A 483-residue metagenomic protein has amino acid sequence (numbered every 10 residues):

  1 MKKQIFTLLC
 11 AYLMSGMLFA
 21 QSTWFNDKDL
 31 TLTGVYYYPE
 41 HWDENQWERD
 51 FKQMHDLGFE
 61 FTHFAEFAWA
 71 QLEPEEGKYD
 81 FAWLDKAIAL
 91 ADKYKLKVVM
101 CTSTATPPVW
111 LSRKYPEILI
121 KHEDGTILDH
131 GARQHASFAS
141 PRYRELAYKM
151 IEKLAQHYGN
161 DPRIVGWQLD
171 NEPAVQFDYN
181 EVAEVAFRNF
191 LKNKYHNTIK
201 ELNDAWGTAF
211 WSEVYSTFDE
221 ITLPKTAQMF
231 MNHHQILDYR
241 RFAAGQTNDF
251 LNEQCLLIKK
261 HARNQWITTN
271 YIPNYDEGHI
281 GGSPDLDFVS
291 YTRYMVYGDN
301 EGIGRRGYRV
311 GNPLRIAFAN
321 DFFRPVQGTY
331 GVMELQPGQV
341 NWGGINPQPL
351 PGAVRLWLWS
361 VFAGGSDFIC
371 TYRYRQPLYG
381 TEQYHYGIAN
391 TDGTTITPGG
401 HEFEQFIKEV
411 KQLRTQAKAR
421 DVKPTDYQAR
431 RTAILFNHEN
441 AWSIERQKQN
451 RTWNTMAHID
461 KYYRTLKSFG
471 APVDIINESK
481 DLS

Functional and structural regions predicted by a protein language model:
M1-Q21: Bacterial Sec-dependent N-terminal signal peptides
Q21-Q46, K52-F61: An acidic-aromatic substrate-binding cleft motif
L32-E44, A65-L84, L128-Y148, D170-D178 (+5 more regions): The substrate-binding groove and active-site-proximal loops of carbohydrate-active enzymes, especially glycoside
V35, M54, T62, A91 (+10 more regions): Conserved, mostly hydrophobic/aromatic
H41-D56, A147-K153, Y271-G282, P349-S360 (+1 more regions): Short, acidic/polar
E48-D129, I151-A155, E253-H261: Aromatic-lined substrate-binding rim segments of carbohydrate-active enzymes
L128-F318: Polysaccharide-binding and catalytic clefts of secreted carbohydrate-active enzymes
F218-I221, Y294-Y297, G304-S483: Carbohydrate-binding surfaces of carbohydrate-active enzymes
